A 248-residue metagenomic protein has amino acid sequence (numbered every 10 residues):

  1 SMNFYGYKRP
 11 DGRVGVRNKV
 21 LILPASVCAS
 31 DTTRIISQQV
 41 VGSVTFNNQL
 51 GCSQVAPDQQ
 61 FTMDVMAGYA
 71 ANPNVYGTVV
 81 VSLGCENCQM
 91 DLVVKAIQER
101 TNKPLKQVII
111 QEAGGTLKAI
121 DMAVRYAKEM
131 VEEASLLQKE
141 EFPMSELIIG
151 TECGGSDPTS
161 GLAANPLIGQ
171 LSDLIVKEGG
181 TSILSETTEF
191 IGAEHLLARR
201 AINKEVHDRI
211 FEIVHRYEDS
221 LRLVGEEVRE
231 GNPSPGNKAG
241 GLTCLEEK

Functional and structural regions predicted by a protein language model:
S1-E152, S156-K248: Metallocofactor- and cofactor-centric catalytic cores in central/energy metabolism, strongly enriched
